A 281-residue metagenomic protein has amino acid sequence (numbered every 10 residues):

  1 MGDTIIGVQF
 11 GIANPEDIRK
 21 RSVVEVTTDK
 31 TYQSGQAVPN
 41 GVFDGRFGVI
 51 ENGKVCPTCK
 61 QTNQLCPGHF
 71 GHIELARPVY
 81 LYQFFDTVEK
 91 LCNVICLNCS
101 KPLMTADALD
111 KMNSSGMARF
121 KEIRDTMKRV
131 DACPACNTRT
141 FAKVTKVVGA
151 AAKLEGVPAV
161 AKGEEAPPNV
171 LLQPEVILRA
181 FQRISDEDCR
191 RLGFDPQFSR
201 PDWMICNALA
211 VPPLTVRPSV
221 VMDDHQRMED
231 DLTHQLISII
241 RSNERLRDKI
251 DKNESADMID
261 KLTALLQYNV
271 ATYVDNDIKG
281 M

Functional and structural regions predicted by a protein language model:
M1-M281: Conserved core architecture of multi-subunit DNA-directed RNA polymerases
